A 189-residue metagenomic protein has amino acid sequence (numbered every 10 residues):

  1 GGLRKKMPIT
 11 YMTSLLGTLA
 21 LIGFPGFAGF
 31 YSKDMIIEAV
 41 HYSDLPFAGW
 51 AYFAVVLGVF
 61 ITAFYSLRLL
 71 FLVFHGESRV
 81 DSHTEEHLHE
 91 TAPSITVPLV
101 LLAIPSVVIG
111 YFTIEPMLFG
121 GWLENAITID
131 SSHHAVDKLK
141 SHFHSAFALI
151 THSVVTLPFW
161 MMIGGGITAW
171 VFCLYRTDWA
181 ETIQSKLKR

Functional and structural regions predicted by a protein language model:
G1-F27, G49-G58, H83-V108: Interfacial and helix-entry/exit segments of alpha-helical transmembrane bundles in multi-pass inner-membrane proteins
L3-K6, S43-P46, A63: Membrane-interface junctions
L15, M35-A39, Y65-V73: Alpha-helical scaffold elements adjacent to nucleotide-binding pockets in ATP/GTP-utilizing enzyme cores
A20-F30, V56-S82, S106-G120, E124: Transmembrane-helix bundle segments that line or gate the permeation/cavity pathway in multi-pass membrane proteins
S32-S43, P116-I150: Membrane-interfacial helical/loop segments at transmembrane boundaries in membrane proteins
G49-L88, M161-K186: Predominantly late transmembrane helices and immediately cytosolic-facing juxtamembrane segments
E77-A103, L123-S141, A180-R189: Extramembrane terminal tails and long inter-domain/linker segments of multi-pass membrane proteins
T96-Y111, S145-L187: Glycine- and aromatic-enriched alpha-helical transmembrane segments of multi-pass membrane proteins
